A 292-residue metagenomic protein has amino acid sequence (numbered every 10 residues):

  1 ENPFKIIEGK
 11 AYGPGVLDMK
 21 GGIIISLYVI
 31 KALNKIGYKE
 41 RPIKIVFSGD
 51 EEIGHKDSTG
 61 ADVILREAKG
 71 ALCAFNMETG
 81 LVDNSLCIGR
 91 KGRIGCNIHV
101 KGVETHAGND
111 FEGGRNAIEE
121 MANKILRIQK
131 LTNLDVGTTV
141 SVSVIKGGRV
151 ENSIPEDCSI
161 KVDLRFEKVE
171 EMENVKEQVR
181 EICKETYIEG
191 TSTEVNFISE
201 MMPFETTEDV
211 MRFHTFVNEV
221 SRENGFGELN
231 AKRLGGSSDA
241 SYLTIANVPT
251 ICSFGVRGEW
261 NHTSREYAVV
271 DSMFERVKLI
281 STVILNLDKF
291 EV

Functional and structural regions predicted by a protein language model:
E1-Y12, K35-I36, E219-S221: Acidic/His- and Gly-rich active-site-bordering loop/insert found across diverse amide/peptide-bond hydrolases
N2, G9-A11, L17, I43 (+4 more regions): A broad, low-specificity signal marking well-ordered, structured residues that form hydrophobic/aromatic
I7, G70, A246-N247: Short, structured coil segments at secondary-structure junctions
K10-I24, H106: Glycine/serine-rich anion-binding loops at beta->alpha junctions that coordinate negatively charged ligand groups
D18, E52-I53, V150, E167: Glycine-/small-residue-rich active-site loops that bind phosphorylated ligands and cofactors
M19-K91, D288, V292: Acidic/histidine-rich catalytic neighborhood of metal-dependent amide-processing enzymes
T79-V82, I88, G95-V292: Metal-dependent amide/peptide-bond hydrolase catalytic core, centered on the "pita-bread" metallohydrolase fold
